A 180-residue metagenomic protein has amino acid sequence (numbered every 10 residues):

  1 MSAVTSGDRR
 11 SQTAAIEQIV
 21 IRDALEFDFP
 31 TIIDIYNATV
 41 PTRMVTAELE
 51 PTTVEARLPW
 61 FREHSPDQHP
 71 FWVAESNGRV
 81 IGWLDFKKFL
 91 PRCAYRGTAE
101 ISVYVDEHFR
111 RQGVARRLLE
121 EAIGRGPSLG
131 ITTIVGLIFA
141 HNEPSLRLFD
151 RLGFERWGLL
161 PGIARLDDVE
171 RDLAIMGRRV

Functional and structural regions predicted by a protein language model:
Q18, A99, G162-V180: C-terminal "cap" of GNAT-fold acetyltransferases
V20-I32: A short beta-loop-alpha structural element at the N-terminal edge of CoA-dependent acyl/N-acetyltransferase catalytic
I33-W60: Conserved GNAT-fold acetyl-CoA-binding loop/helix
P51-H108, L119-E120, R125, R179-V180: Acetyl-CoA-dependent GNAT
K88, V135-I138, D150, E155-D172: Conserved catalytic-core motifs of GNAT/GCN5-like acyltransferases
R110, G136-L146: Conserved beta-strand-loop-alpha-helix junction that forms the acyl-donor binding cleft
R111-G124, R147-R151: Conserved acetyl-CoA-binding loop-helix of GNAT-fold acetyltransferases
G126-I138: Conserved GNAT acetyl-CoA-binding A-motif
